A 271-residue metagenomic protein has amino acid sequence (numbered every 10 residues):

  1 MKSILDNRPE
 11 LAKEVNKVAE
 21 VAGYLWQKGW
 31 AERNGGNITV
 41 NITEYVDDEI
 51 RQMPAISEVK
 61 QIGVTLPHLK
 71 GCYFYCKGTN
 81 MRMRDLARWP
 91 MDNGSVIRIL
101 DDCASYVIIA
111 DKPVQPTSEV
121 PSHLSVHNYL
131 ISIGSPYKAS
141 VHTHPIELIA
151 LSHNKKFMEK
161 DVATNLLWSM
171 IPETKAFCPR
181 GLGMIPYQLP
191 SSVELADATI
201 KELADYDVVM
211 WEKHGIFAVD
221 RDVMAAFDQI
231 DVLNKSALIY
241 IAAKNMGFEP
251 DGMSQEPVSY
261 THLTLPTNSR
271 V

Functional and structural regions predicted by a protein language model:
M1-L263: Glycine-rich flexible loops
H262-V271: Single conserved hydrophobic/aromatic residue that forms the stacking wall/gate of nucleotide- or nucleobase-binding
